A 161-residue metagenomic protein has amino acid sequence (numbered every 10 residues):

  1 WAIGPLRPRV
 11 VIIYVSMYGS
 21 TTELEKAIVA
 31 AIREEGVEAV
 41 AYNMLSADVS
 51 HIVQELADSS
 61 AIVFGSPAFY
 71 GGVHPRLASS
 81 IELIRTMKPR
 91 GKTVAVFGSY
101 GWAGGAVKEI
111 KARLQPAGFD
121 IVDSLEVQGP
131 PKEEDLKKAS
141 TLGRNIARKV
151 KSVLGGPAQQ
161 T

Functional and structural regions predicted by a protein language model:
W1-I3: Short, structured interface segments
P5-R9, E23, A27-M44, I52-T161: FMN-binding flavodoxin-like domain, especially the glycine-rich phosphate-binding loop
Y14, G19-E25: Glycine-rich phosphate/diphosphate-binding loop of Rossmann-like nucleotide-binding domains
D48: Active-site loop segments of alpha/beta catalytic cores
